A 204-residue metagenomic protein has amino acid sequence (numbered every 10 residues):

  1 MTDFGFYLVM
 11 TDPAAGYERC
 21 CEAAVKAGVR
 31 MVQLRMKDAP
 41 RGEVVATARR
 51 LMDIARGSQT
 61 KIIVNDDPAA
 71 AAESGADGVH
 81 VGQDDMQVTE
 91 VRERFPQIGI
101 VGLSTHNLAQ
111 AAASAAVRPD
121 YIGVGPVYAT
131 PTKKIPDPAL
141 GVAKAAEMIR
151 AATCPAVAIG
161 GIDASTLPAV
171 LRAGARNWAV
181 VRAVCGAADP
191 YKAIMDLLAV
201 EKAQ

Functional and structural regions predicted by a protein language model:
M1-V88, E93-Y121, D137, A143 (+5 more regions): Conserved N-terminal beta1-alpha1 strand-loop-helix module at the mouth
M31-R35, G123-P131, W178-V180: Short beta-strands and strand-loop turn motifs
T132-P136: Short, glycine/charged-rich beta-strand-loop motifs at protein surfaces that mediate ligand recognition and catalysis
